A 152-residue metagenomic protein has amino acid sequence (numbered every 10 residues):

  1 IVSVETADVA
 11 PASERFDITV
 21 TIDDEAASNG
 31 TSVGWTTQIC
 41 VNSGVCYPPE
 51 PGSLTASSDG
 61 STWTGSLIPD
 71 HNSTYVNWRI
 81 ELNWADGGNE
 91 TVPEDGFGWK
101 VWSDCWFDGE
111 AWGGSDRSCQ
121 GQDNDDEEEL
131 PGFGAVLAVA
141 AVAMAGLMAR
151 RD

Functional and structural regions predicted by a protein language model:
I1-E127, D152: Glycan-association/targeting regions that enable binding to alpha-glucans and other polysaccharides
Q122-D152: Secretory targeting signatures
